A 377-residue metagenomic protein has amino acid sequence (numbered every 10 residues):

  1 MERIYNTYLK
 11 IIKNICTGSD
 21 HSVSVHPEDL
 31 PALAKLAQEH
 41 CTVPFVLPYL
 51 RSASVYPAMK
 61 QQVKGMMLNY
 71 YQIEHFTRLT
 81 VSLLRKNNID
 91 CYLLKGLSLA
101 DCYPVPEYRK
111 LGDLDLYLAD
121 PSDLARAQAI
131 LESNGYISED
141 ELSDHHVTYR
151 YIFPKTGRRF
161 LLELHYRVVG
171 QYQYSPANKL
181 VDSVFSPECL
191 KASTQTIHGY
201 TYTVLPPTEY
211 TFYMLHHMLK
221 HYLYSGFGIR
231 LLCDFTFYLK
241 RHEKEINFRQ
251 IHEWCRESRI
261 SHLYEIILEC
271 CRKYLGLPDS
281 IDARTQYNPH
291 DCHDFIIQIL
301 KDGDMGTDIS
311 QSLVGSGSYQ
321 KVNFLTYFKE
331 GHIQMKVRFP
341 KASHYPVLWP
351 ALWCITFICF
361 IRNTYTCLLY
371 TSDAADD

Functional and structural regions predicted by a protein language model:
M1-G112, L118-S372: Conserved NTP-donor binding/palm subdomain of two-metal-ion nucleotidyltransferases/polymerases, i.e., the charged
D373-D377: A short, hydrophobic C-terminal helix/tail in secreted or cell-surface proteins
